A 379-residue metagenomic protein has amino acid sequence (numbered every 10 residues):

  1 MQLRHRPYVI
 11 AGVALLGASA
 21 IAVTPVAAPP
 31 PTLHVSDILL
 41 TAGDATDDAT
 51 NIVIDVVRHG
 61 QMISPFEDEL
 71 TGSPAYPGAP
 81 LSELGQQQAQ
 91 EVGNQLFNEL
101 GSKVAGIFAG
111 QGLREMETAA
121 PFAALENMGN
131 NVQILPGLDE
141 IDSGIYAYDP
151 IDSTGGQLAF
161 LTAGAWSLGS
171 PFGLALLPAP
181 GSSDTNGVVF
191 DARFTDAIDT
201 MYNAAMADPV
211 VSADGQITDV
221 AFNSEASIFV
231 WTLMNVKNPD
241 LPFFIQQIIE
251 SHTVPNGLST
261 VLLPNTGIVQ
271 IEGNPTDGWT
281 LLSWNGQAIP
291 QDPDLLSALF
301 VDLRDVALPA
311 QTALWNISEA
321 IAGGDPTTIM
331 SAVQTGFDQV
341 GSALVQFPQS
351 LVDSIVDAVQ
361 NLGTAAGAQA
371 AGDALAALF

Functional and structural regions predicted by a protein language model:
M1-P29: Secretory targeting and sorting signals
G12, I52-I54, S212-N223: Generic beta-sheet signal
A20-D47: C-terminal region of N-terminal signal peptides and the immediate post-cleavage residues of exported proteins
T50-I134, N265-I268: Active-site-proximal alpha-helix that buttresses catalytic centers in soluble enzyme cores
N51, S143-D152, L233-F379: Acidic, low-complexity terminal tails and accessory targeting/binding regions of phosphate-metabolizing enzymes
G60-S64, L113-E115, L138-D142, E225-I228 (+1 more regions): Solvent-exposed loop/turn segments at secondary-structure junctions within structured extracellular/periplasmic domains
N94-S102, A120-M128, D199-M206, L233-K237 (+5 more regions): Sec-exported extracytoplasmic/periplasmic mature domains
A124-I198: Phosphate-handling substructures
